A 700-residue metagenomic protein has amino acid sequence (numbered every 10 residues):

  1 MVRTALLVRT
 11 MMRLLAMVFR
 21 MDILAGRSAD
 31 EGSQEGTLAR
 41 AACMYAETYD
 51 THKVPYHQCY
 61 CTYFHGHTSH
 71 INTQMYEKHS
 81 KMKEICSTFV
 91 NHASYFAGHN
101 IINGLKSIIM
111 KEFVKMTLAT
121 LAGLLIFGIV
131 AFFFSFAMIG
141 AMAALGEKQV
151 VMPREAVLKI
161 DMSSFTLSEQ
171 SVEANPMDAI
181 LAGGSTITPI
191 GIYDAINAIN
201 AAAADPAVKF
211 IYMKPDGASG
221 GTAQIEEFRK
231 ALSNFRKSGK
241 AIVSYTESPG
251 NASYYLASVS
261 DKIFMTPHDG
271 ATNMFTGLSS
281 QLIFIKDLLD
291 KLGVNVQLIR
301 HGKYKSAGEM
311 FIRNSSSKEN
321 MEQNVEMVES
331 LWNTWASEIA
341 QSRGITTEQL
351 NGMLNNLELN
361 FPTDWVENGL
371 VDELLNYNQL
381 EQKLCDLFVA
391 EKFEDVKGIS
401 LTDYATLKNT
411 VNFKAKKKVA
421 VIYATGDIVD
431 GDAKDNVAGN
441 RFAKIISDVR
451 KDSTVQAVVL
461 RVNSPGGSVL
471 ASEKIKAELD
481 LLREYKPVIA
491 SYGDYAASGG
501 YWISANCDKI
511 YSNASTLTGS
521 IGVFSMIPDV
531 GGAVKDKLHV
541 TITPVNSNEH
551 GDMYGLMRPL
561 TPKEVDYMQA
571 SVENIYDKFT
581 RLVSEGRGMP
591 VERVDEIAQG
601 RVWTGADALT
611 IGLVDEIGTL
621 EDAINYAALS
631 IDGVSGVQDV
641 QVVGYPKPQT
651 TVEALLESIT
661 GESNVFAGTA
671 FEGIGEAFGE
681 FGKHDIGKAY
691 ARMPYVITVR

Functional and structural regions predicted by a protein language model:
R3-R9, R13-H65: Polybasic, low-complexity intrinsically disordered segments
N72-I109: Short, Lys/Arg-enriched N-terminal segments with co-localized hydrophobic residues within the first ~10-30 amino acids
N103, S107, K111-I126, E672 (+2 more regions): Short hydrophobic helices that act as membrane-entry/anchoring signals
K111-V151, E155: N-terminal type II signal-anchor transmembrane helix that functions as the membrane-insertion/stop-transfer segment
Q149-V151, A156-I283, V411-A533: Cleft-lining beta-strand/loop regions that shape enzyme active-site pockets
K286-C385, G531-I611, D615-I631, S635-V637: Charged, glycine-interspersed solvent-exposed loop segments at helix/strand-loop junctions that cap or gate access
L380-V421, I475: Extracytoplasmic and endomembrane cell-envelope/extracellular-matrix remodeling and assembly machinery
K414-V419, Y423-T454, Y645-R700: Intrinsic disorder and flexible/low-complexity segments
